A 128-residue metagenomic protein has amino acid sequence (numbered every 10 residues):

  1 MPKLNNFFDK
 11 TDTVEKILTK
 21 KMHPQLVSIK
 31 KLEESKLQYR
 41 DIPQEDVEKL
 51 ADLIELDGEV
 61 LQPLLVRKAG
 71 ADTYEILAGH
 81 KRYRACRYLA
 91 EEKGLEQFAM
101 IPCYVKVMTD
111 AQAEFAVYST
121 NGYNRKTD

Functional and structural regions predicted by a protein language model:
M1-K31, S35-R40, E48-L56, L64-L65: N-terminal leader/domain-start detector
K10, D46, D110-E114: Alpha-helical structural motif
Y39, R84-D128: Amphipathic, charge-rich alpha-helical segments that serve as recognition/docking helices
D41, T73, L77, Y123-N124: Short coil/turn segments at secondary-structure boundaries
P43, A78-K81, D128: Phosphate/oxyanion-binding active-site loops and adjacent basic polyanion-contact surfaces
I54-F98, C103: A sequence-level detector for short glycine-anchored, His/Arg-bearing signature motifs that mark catalytic or binding
